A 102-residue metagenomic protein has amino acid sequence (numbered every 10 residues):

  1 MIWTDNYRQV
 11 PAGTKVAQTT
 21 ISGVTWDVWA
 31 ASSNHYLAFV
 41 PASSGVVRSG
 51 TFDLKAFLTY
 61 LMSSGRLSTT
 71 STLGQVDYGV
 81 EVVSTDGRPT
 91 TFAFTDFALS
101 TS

Functional and structural regions predicted by a protein language model:
M1-T14: Extracellular-facing segments of soluble proteins and assemblies that are Gly/Ser/Thr-biased and enriched in aromatics
M1-W3, D27-W29, V40, D77-G79: Residues in well-ordered beta-strands of folded domains
N6-Q9, W26, S32-H35, V83: Solvent-exposed loop/turn segments at secondary-structure junctions within structured extracellular/periplasmic domains
G23: Conserved, mostly hydrophobic/aromatic
W29-F52: Short, surface-exposed, low-complexity cationic segments
S44-S102: Long, compositionally biased interface segments
